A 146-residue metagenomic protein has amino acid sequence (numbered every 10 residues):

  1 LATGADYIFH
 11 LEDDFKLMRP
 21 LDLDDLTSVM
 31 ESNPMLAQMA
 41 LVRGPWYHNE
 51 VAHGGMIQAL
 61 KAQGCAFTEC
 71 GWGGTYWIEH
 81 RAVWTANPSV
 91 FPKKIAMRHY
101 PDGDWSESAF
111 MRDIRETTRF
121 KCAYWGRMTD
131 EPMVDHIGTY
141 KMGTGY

Functional and structural regions predicted by a protein language model:
L1: Glycine-rich, basic loop-to-helix element that forms the pyrophosphate-binding segment of sugar-nucleotide handling
A5-K16: Short beta-strand-to-loop acidic/aromatic patch adjacent to the donor-nucleotide binding site
E12, A40-R43, Y124-R127: Short beta-strand segments
K16-M18, D104-W105: Acidic-and-aromatic substrate-binding clefts and catalytic sites of carbohydrate-active enzymes
R19-P45: Conserved donor-nucleotide/metal-binding helix-loop-beta segment in metal-dependent transferases, i.e., the alpha-helix
L21-V29, G55, A59, I95 (+2 more regions): Alpha-helical elements of Rossmann-like donor-binding domains used by nucleotide-donor carbohydrate transfer enzymes
M56-R81: Short, flexible, basic/aromatic active-site loop/helix in glycosyltransferases
W72, R81-Y146: C-terminal catalytic/acceptor-binding lobe
